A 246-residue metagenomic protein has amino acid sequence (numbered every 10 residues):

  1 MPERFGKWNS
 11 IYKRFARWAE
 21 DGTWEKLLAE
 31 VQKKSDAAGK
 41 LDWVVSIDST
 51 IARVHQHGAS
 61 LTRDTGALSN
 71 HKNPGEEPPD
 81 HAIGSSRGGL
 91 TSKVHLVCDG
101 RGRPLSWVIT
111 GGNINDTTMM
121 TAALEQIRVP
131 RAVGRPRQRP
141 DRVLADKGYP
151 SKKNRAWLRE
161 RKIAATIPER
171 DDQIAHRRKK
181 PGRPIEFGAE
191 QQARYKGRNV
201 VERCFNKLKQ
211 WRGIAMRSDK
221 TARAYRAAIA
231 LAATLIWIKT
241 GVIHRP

Functional and structural regions predicted by a protein language model:
P2-P246: Short alpha-helical elements
